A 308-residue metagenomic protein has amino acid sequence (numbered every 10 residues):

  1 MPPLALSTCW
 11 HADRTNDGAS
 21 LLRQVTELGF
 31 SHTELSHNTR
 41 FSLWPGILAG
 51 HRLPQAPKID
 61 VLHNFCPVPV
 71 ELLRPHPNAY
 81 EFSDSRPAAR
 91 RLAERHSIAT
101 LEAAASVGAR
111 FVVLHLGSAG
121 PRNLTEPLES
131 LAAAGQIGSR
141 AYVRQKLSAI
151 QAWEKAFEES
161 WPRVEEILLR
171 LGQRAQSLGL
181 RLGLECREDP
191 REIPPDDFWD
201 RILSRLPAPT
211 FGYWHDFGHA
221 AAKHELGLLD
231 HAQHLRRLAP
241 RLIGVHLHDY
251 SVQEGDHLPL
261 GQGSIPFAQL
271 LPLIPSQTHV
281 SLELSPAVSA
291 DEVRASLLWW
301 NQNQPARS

Functional and structural regions predicted by a protein language model:
M1-C9, H63-E81, G120, A141-Q151: N-terminal small/glycine-rich loop or linker at the start of catalytic domains across soluble metabolic enzymes
P2-T26, F41, L53-Q55, I98-F111 (+2 more regions): Histidine-acidic metal/acid-base catalytic patches
Q24-W44, R74, A79: N-terminal substrate-binding region of glycoside hydrolase catalytic domains
T33-E34, L62, V112, L182 (+2 more regions): Hydrophobic residues within beta-strands of alpha/beta enzymes
L35-A56, R122-N123: Glycine-rich, proline-tolerant flexible connector loops at the mouths of alpha/beta enzymes
S36, F65, H115, H248 (+1 more regions): Conserved residues at the C-terminal ends of beta-strands
S42-L43, V68-E71, G120-L124, R191-E192 (+1 more regions): Short catalytic/ligand-binding loop motif for oxyanion handling, primarily in non-cytosolic enzymes, centered on
Y80-Y213: Active-site acidic/histidine proton-transfer and metal-coordination neighborhood in alpha/beta enzyme cores
